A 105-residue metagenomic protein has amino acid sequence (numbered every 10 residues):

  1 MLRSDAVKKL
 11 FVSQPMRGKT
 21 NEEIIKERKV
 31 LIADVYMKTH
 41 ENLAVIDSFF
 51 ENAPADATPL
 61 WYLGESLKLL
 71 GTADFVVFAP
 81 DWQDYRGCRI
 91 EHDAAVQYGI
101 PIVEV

Functional and structural regions predicted by a protein language model:
M1-V105: Conserved catalytic or regulatory cores that recognize and/or transform ribose-phosphate-containing ligands
